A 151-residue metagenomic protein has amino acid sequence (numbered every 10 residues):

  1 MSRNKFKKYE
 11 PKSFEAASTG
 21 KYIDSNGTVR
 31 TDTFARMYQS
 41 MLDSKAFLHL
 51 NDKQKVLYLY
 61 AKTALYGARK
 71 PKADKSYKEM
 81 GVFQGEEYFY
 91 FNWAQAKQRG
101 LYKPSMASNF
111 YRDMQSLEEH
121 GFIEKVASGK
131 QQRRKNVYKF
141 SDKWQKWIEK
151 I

Functional and structural regions predicted by a protein language model:
M1-A94: Short recognition helix of helix-turn-helix/winged-helix DNA-binding domains
R3, G67-K139: Winged helix-turn-helix DNA-binding recognition segment
S44, L57, Q98, K130-Q132 (+1 more regions): A broad, structure-centric signal for solvent-exposed, well-ordered loop/edge residues that line or flank functional
T63-A64, Y102, W144: A very general structural signal that marks isolated residues within well-ordered alpha-helical segments
D142-I151: Short, amphipathic alpha-helical interaction segments positioned at domain boundaries
